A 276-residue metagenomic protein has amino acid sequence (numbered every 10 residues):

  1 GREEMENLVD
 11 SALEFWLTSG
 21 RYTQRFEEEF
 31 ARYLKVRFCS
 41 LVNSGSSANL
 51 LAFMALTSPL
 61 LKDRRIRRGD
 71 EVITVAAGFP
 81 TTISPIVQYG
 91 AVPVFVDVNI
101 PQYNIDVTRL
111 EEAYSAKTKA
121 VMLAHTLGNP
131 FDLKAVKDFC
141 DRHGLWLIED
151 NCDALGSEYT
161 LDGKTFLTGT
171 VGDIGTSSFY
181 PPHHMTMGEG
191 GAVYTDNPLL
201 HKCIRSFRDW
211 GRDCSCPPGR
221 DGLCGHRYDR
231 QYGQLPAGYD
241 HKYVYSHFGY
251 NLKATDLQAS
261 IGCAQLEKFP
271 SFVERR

Functional and structural regions predicted by a protein language model:
G1-L17, R21, S246: N-terminal "arm"/small-domain region of PLP-dependent enzymes with the aminotransferase-like
S19-T23, G45-N49, G78-F79, Y103 (+2 more regions): Conserved donor sugar-nucleotide recognition element shared by glycan-biosynthetic enzymes
G20-E71, S84-Y89, F95-V96, D162: Phosphate-binding glycine-rich loop
E28, K134, T165-F166: Active-site phosphate/pyrophosphate- and oxyanion-stabilizing loops and adjacent acidic/basic residues in soluble
S58-E158: PLP-dependent aminotransferase-like
D153-L161, F166, V171-R275: Active-site region of PLP-dependent enzymes
